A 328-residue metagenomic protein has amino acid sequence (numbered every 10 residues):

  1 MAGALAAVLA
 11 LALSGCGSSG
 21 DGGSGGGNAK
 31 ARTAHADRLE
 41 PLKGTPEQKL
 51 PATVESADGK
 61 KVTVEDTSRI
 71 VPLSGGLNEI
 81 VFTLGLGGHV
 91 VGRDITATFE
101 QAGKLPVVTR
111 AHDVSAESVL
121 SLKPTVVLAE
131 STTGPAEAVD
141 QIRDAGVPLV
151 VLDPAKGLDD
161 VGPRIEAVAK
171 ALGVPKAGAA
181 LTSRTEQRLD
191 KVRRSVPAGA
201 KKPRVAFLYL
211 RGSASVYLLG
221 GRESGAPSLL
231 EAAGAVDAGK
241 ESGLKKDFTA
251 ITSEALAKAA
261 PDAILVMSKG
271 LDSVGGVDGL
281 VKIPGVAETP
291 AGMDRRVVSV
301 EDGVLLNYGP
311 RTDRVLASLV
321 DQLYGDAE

Functional and structural regions predicted by a protein language model:
M1-G76, K176-A206, Y324-E328: Bacterial Sec-exported substrate-binding components of ABC uptake systems
P51, V64-S68, S74-N78, G87-G88 (+14 more regions): Extracytoplasmic/secreted envelope proteins and their assembly/folding machinery, especially bacterial periplasmic
R69-L122, V126-V127, S131: A short, structured surface patch at a secondary-structure boundary
V108-E117, A155, G243-I251: Short helix-initiation/N-cap motifs at beta->coil->alpha
S115-T132, V147, T252-V266: Proline-aspartate-enriched helix->loop->beta-strand connector
P135-E137, V150, P154-A167, A200-S228 (+1 more regions): Extracytoplasmic ligand-binding site segments that recognize negatively charged/polar headgroups
E166, A263-E328: Structured C-terminal subdomain patch of bacterial secreted/periplasmic proteins
G220-D247: His/Asp/Glu-enriched short active-site or ligand-binding loop at hydrolase and phosphoryl-transfer sites
